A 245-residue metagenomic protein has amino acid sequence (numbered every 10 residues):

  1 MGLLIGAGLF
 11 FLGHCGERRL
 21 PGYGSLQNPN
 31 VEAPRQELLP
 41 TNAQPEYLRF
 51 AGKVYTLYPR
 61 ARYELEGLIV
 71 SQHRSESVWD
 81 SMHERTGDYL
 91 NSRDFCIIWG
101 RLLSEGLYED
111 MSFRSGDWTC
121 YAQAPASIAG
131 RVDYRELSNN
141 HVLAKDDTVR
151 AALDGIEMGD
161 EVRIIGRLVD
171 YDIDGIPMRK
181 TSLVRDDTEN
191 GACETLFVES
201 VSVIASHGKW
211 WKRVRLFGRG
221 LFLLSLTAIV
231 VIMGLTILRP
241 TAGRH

Functional and structural regions predicted by a protein language model:
M1-H245: OB-fold and OB-like single-stranded nucleic-acid-recognition modules and their adjacent interaction interfaces
